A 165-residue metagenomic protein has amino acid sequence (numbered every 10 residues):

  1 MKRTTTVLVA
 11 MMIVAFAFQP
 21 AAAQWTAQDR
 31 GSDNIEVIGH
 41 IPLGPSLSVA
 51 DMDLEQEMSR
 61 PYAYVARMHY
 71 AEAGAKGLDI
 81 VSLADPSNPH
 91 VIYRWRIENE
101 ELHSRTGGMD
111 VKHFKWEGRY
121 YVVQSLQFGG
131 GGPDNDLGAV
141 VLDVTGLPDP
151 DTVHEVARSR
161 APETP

Functional and structural regions predicted by a protein language model:
M1-T4: Positively charged n-region of N-terminal signal peptides that target proteins for export
V7-A17: Bacterial N-terminal signal peptides
F18-P165: Feature marking well-ordered beta-strand scaffolds used for ligand recognition
